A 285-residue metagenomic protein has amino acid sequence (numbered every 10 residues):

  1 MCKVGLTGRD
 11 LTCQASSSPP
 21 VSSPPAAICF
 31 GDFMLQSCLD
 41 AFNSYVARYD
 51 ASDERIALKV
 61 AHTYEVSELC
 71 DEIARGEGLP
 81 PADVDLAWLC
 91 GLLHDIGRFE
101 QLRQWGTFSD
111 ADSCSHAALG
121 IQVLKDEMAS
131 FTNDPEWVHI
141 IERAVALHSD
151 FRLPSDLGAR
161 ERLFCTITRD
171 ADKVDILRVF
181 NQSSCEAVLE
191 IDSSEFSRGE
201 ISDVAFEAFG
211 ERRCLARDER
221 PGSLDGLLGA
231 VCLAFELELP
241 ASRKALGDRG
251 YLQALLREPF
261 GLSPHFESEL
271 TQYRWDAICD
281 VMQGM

Functional and structural regions predicted by a protein language model:
S16-S18, S22-S23: Serine residues within intrinsically disordered or low-complexity segments
I28-A118, G158: Acidic/His-rich, divalent-metal-binding segments that scaffold phosphate/diphosphate chemistry
E54-V60, Y64, E68-P80, L93 (+3 more regions): Divalent metal-dependent phosphate-bond-processing catalytic cores, especially two-metal-ion Mg2+/Mn2+ enzymes that act
L79-L92, P135-A144, E161-I167: Alpha-helical scaffolds flanking conserved acidic
F99-I140, F151: Hydrophobic/aromatic-rich structural module bridging two neighboring secondary-structure elements via a short loop
